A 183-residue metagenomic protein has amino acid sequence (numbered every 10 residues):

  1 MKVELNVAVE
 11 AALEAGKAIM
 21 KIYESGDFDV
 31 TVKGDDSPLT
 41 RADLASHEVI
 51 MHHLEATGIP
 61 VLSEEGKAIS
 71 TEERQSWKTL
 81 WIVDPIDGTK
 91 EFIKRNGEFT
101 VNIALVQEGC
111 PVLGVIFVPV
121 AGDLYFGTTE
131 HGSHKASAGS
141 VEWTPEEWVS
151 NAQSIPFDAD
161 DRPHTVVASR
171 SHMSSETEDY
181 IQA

Functional and structural regions predicted by a protein language model:
M1-I86, V141-E142, W148, P156 (+1 more regions): N-terminal subdomain of lithium-sensitive/metallo-dependent phosphomonoesterases centered on the IMPase/IPPase/PAP
L5, V9, P60, L80 (+3 more regions): Residues embedded in well-ordered beta-strands
I19, D43, L54, T89 (+3 more regions): Residue-level signal for inorganic ion chemistry
S25-G26, F99, T128-H131: A short, compositionally biased
E73-Q75, I93-G97, G127: Short glycine/proline-enriched turns and hinge-like loops at secondary-structure junctions
T79-I116: Glycine-rich active-site/cofactor-binding loop and its immediate structural neighborhood
I103-A183: Acidic beta-strand-loop-alpha-helix segment within the catalytic core of divalent metal-dependent phosphate-processing
